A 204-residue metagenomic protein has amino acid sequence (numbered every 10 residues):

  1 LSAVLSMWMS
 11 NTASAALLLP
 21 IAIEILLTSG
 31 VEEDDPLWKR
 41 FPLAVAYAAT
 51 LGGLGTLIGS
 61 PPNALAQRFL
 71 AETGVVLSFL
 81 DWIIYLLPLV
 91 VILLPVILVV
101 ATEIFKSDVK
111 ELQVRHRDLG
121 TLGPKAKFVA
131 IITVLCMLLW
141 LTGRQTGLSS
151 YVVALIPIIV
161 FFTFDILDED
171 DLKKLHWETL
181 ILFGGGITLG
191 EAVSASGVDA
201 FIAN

Functional and structural regions predicted by a protein language model:
L1-D34, E178-T179, F183-N204: Membrane-embedded alpha-helical segments and adjacent helix-loop junctions characteristic of multi-pass solute
S2-N11, A46-I58, L139-Q145: Transmembrane alpha-helix interface/packing and boundary motifs in multi-pass membrane proteins, characterized by
N11-L18, L87-L93, G147-I158: Structural signature of hydrophobic alpha-helical transmembrane segments
S14-A15, E72, A101-K110, R144-L148 (+3 more regions): Transmembrane helix-loop junctions in multipass membrane proteins, especially transporters and channels
E32-L65, L70-P124, I131: Juxtamembrane and boundary regions of transmembrane helices in multi-pass small-molecule transporters and channels
R68-F79, R144-L148, S196-N204: Membrane-interface helix termini and inter-helical loops of multi-pass transporters
I84-V90, T121-V129, S149-V152, K173-G190 (+1 more regions): Helical membrane-embedded segments and adjacent short helical loop/helix-boundary regions of multi-pass membrane
V99, G123-K127, L135-L155, I159-L175: Flexible hinge motifs at transmembrane-helix junctions and intramembrane kinks/re-entrant loops in multi-pass membrane
